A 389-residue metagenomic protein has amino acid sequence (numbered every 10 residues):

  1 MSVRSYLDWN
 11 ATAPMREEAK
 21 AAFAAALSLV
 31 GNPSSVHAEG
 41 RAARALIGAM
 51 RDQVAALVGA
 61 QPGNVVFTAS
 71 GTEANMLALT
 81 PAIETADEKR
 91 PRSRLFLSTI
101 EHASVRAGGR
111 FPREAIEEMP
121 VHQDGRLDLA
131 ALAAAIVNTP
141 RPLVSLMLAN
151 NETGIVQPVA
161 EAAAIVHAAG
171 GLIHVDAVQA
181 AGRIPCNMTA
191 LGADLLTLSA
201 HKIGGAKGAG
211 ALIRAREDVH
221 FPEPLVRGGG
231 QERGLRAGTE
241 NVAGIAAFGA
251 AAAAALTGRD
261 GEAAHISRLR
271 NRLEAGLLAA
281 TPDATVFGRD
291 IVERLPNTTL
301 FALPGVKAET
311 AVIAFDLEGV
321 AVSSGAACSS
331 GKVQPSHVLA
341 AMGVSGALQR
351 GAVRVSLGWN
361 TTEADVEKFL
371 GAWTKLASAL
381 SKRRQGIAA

Functional and structural regions predicted by a protein language model:
M1-A389: Pyridoxal 5′-phosphate
